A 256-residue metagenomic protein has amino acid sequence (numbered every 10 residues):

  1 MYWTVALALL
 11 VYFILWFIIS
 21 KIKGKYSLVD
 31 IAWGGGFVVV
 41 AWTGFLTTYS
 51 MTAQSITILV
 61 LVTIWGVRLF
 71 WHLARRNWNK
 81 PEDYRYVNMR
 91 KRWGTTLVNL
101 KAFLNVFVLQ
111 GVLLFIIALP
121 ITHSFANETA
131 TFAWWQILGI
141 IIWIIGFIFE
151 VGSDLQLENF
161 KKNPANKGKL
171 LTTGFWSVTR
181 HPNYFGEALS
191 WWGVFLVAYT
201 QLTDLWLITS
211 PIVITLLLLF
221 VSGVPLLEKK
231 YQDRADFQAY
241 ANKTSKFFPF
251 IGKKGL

Functional and structural regions predicted by a protein language model:
W3-F13, G36-L73, L109-Q156, K161-L256: Hydrophobic transmembrane alpha-helices
I14-K25, W71-R75: C-terminal ends of transmembrane helices
I22-L28, T48-A53: Helix-loop junctions on the outward
K23-V38, P81-N105, K169-W176, K246: Juxtamembrane helix-capping/reentrant segments at transmembrane boundaries
L69-Y86: Active-site neighborhood of divalent metal-dependent phosphoester bond hydrolases
